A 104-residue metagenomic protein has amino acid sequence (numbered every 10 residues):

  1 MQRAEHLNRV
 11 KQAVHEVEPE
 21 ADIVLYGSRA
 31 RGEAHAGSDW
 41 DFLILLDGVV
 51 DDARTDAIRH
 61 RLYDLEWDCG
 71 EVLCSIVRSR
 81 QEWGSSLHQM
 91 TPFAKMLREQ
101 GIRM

Functional and structural regions predicted by a protein language model:
M1-D22, A30-A36, L46-M104: Catalytic core of pol beta-like nucleotidyltransferases
D39-F42: Structural signature of the urease/amidohydrolase superfamily beta/alpha-barrel
